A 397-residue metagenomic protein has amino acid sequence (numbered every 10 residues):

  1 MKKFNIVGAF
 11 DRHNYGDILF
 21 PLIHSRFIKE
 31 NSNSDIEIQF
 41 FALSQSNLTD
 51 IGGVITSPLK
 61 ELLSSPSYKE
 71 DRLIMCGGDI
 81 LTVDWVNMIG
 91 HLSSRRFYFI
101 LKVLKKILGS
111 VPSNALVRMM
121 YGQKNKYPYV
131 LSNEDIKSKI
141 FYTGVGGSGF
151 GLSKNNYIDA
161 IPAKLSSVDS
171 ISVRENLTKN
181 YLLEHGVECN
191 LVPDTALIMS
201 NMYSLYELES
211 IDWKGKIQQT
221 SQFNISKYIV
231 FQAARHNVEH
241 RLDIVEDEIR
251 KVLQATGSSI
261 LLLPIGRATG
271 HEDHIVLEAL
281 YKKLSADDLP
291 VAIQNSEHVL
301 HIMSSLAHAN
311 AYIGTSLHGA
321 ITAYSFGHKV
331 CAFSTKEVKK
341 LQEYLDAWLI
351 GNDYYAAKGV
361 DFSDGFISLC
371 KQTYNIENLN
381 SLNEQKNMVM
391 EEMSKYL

Functional and structural regions predicted by a protein language model:
M1-L397: Active-site anion-handling motifs in enzyme catalytic cores
